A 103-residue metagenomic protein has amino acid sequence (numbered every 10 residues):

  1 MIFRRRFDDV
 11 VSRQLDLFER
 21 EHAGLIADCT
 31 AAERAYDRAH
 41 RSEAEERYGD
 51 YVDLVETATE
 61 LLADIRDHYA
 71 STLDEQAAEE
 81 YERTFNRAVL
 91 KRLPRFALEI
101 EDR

Functional and structural regions predicted by a protein language model:
M1, S12, T30, S42-E45 (+3 more regions): Generic detection of intrinsically disordered/low-complexity segments and helix-coil linkers/edges
M1-R38: Short terminal alpha-helical segments
R4-V11, L15-F18, Y51, V55 (+3 more regions): Intrinsic-disorder-associated interaction segments
D16, A23, G49-A63, R83-L90: Generic structural signal for well-ordered, non-transmembrane alpha-helical segments in soluble/cytosolic regions
E19, A23-I26, D37, R41 (+4 more regions): Residue-level signal for secondary-structure boundary elements
D28-H68: Contiguous, amphipathic alpha-helical segments that mediate oligomerization or scaffolding in large protein assemblies
S71-R103: Amphipathic alpha-helical binding modules
